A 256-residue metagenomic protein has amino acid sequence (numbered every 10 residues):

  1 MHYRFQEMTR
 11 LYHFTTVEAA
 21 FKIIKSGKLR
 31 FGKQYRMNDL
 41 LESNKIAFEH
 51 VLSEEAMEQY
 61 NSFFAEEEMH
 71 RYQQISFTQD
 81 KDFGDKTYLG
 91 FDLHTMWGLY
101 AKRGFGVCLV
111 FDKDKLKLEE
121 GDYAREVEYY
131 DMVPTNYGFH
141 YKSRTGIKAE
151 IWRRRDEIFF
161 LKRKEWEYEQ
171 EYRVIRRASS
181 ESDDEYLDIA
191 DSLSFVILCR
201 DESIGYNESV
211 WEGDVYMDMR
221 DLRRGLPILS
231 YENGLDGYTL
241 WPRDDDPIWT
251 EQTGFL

Functional and structural regions predicted by a protein language model:
M1-L256: Partner-binding and oligomerization surfaces adjacent to conserved cores of proteins that assemble macromolecular
